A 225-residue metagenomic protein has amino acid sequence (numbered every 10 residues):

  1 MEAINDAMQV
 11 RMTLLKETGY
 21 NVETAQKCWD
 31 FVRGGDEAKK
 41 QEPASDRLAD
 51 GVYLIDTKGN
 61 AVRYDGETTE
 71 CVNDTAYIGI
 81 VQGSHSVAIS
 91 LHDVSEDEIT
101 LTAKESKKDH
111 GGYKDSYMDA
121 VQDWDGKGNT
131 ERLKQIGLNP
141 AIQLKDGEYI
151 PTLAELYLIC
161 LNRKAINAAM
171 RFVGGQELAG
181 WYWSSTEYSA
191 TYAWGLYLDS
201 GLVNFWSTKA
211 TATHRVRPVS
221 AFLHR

Functional and structural regions predicted by a protein language model:
M1-I4, I55: Short hydrophobic transmembrane-like helices used for membrane targeting/insertion
A3, R11, I78-G79, A193: Long alpha-helical scaffolds
A3-T18, A25-G35: Amphipathic alpha-helical segments in structured regions that serve as interaction surfaces
Q9, L48-D50, A190-Y192: A short, compositionally biased
K16-G19, V52, K58, E105 (+7 more regions): Generic low-complexity, intrinsically disordered sequence content enriched in small uncharged/hydrophobic residues
E23-D146, A210-R225: Short, compositionally biased
G147, L153-R225: C-terminal, surface-exposed recognition/capping segments
